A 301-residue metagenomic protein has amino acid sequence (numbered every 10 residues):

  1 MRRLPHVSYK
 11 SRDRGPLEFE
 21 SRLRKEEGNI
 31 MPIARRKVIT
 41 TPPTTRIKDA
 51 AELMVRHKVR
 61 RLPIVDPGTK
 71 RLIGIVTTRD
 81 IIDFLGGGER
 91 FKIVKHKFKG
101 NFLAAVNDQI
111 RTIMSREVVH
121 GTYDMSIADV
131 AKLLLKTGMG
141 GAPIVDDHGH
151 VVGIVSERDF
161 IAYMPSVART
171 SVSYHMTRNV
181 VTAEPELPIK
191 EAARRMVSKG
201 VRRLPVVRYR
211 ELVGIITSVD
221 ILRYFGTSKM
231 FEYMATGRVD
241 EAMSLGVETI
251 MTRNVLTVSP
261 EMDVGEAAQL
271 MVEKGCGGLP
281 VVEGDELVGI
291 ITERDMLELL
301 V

Functional and structural regions predicted by a protein language model:
M1-V301: Tandem CBS (Cystathionine beta-synthase) repeat/Bateman regulatory domains
